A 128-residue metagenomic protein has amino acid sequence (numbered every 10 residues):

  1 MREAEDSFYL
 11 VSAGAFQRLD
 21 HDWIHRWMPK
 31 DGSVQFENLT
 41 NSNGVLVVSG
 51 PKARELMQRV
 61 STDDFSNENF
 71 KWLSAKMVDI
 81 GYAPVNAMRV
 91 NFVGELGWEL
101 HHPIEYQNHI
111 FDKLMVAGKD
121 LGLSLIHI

Functional and structural regions predicted by a protein language model:
M1-R26, V45, G97-P103: Glycine-rich, acidic/polar active-site loops that bind/position phosphate-bearing ligands
M1-S7, F36-L39, G81-L96: Residues forming anionic-ligand binding surfaces in small-molecule and nucleic-acid pockets of primarily soluble enzymes
Q17-N38, D64-N67: A short alpha->loop->secondary-structure connector
D22-M28, V60-S61, I110-G118: Short amphipathic alpha-helices in soluble, non-transmembrane regions that often serve as interface/regulatory elements
N43-S49, A53: Short glycine-/aliphatic-rich beta-strand segments at the starts of folded cytosolic domains
K52-A83: Internal amphipathic helical hairpin motif
L96-M115: A conserved active-site cap/scaffold subdomain adjacent to cofactor or substrate pockets
I126-I128: Conserved small/polar residues in nucleotide/adenosyl-binding loops
